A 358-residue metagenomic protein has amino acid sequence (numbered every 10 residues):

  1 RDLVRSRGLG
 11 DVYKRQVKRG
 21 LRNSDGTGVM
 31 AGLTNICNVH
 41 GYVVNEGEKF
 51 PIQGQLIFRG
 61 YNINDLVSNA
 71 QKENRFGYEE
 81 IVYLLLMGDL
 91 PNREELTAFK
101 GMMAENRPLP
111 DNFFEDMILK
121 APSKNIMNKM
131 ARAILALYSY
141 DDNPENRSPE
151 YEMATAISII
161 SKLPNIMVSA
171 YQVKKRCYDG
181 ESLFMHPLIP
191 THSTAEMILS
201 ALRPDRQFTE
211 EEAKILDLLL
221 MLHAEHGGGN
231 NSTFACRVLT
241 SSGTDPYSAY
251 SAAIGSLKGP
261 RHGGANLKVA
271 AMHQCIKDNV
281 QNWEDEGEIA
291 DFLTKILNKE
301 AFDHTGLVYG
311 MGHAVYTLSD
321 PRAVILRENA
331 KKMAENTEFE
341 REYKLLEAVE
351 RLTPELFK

Functional and structural regions predicted by a protein language model:
D2-L9, Y13: Single conserved hydrophobic/aromatic residue that forms the stacking wall/gate of nucleotide- or nucleobase-binding
I63-E79, K214-L219, G229-S256, L297-A301 (+1 more regions): Short, hydrophobic/aliphatic alpha-helical segments
Y78, Y83-N92, K129, K162 (+3 more regions): Conserved phosphate/anionic-ligand binding catalytic regions in large, soluble enzymes, centered on
Y78-L85, F99-K100, M117-I118, M130-I134 (+9 more regions): Short alpha-helical scaffolding segments that buttress acidic/His motifs in well-ordered protein cores
R93-I118: Active-site-surrounding "flap" and adjacent substrate/cofactor-binding loops of secreted or lumenal enzymes, prototyped
F114-G227, R237-V238: Glycine-rich, mobile lid/loop segments that gate access to catalytic sites or pores
L119-N128, V280-I325: A structural-propensity feature for long, helix-poor, extended segments
E335-K358: Generic long, charged, amphipathic alpha-helical segments
